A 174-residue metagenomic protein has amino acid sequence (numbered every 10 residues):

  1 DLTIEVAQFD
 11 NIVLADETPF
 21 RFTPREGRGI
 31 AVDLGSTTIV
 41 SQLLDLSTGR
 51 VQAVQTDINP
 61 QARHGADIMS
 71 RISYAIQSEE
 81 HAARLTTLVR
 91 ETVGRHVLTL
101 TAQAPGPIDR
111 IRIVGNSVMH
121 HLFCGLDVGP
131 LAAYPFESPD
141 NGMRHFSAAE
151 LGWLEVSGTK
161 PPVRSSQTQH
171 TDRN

Functional and structural regions predicted by a protein language model:
D1-I30: Fe-S ferredoxin-like electron-transfer domains and their immediately adjacent linker/connector regions across
F22-Q61: Gly/Thr-rich phosphate-binding beta-strand-loop-beta motif of the actin/hexokinase/Hsp70
G27-G29, S73-R84, G158-Q167: Glycine- and acidic
R50-D57, G115, G129, Y134-P135 (+1 more regions): Terminal amphipathic helices with adjacent charged low-complexity linkers/tails
P60-Q103: N-terminal phosphate-binding loop and adjacent alpha-helix
H64-D67, L122-N174: Glycine-rich phosphate-binding loop and adjoining helix at the ATP-binding site of ATP-dependent phosphoryl-transfer
G106-N116: Short glycine-rich phosphate-binding loop at a beta-alpha junction
